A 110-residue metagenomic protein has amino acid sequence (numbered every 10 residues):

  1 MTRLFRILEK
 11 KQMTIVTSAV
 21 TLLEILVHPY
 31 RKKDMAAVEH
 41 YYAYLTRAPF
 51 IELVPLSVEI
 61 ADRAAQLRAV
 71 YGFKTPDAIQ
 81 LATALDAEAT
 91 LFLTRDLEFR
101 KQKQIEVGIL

Functional and structural regions predicted by a protein language model:
M1-T17, Y30-A43, L97, K101 (+1 more regions): Short, well-structured N-terminal submotif of metal-dependent ribonuclease cores
I7, R47, I51, L81-L110: Acidic, PIN/NYN-like endoribonuclease modules and their adjacent C-terminal/linker elements
Q12-M13, F73, A87-A89: Short, high-confidence coil segments that cap the C-terminus of an alpha-helix and link into the following beta-strand
V16-T17, P55, T75, T94: Short beta-strand scaffold positions
A19, V58, D77-L81: Conserved glycosyltransferase catalytic-site signature
H28, A64, Q102: Residues that scaffold the ATP/ADP-binding catalytic core of kinase and kinase-like folds
A48-A69: Acidic catalytic patch
